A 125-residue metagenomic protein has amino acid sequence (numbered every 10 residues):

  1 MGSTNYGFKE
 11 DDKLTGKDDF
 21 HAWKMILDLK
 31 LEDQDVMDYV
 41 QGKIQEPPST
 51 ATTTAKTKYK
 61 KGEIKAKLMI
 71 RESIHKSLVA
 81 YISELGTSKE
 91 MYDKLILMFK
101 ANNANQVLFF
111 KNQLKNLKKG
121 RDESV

Functional and structural regions predicted by a protein language model:
M1-V125: N-terminal Lys/Arg-enriched interaction segments
